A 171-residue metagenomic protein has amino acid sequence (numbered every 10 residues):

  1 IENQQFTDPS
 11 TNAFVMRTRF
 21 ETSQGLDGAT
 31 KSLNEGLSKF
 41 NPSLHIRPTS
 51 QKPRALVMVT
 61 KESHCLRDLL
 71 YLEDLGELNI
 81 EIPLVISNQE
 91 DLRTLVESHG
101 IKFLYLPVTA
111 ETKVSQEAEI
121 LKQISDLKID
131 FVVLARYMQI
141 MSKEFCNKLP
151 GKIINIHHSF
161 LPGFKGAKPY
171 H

Functional and structural regions predicted by a protein language model:
I1: Basic, Lys/Arg-rich alpha-helical nucleic-acid-recognition elements, primarily the DNA-binding modules of transcription
Q4-H171: One-carbon transfer enzymes
